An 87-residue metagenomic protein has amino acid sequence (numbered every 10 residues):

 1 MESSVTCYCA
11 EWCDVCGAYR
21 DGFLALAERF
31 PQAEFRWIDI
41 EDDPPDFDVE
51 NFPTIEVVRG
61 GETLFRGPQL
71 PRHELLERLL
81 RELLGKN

Functional and structural regions predicted by a protein language model:
M1-R29: Local sequence-structure signature of Cys/Sec-based thiol-disulfide redox active-site neighborhoods
M1-V5, W12, N51-E62: Conserved N-terminal glycine/acidic-rich loop preference
Y8, F30-P45, N51: Thiol-based oxidoreductase modules, predominantly thioredoxin-like and allied folds used for disulfide exchange
G17-D21, F47, L64: Chalcogenol-based redox active-site neighborhoods
A25-Q32, V57, G85: Secondary-structure boundary motif
P45-F52, F65-P71: Thiol/disulfide oxidoreductase modules built on the thioredoxin-like
V57-N87: Non-catalytic, surface beta->alpha helical segment in thiol-disulfide oxidoreductase systems
